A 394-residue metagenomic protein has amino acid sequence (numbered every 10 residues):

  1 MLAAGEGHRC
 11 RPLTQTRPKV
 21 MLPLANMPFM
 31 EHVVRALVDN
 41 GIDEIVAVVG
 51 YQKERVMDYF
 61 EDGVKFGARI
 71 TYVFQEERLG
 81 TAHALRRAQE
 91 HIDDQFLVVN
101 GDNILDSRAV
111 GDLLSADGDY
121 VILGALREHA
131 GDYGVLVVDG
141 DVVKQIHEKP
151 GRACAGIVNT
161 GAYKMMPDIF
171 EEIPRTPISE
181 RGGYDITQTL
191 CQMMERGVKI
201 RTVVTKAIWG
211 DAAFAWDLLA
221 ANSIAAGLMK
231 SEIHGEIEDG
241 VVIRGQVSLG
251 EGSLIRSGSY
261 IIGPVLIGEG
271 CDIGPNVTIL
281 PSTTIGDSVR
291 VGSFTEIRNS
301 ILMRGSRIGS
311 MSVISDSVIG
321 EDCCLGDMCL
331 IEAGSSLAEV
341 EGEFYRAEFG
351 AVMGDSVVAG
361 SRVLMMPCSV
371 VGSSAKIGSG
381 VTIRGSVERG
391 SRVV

Functional and structural regions predicted by a protein language model:
M1, R9, P23, M27-V99: Conserved N-terminal catalytic core of the sugar/cofactor nucleotidyltransferase
L97, L114, V142-K230: Catalytic-core segments of class I nucleotidyltransferases/pyrophosphorylases that form NMP-activated intermediates
G101-I104: The conserved acidic donor/metal-binding loop of glycosyltransferases
S107-G131: Conserved donor-nucleotide/metal-binding helix-loop-beta segment in metal-dependent transferases, i.e., the alpha-helix
Y120, H129-G134, D139, V143-P150: Anionic-ligand binding region
Q192-S288, E296: Extended, small-residue-rich solenoid/repeat segments and analogous flexible loops that form exposed scaffolds
G292-V394: Glycine-rich hexapeptide-repeat left-handed beta-helix
